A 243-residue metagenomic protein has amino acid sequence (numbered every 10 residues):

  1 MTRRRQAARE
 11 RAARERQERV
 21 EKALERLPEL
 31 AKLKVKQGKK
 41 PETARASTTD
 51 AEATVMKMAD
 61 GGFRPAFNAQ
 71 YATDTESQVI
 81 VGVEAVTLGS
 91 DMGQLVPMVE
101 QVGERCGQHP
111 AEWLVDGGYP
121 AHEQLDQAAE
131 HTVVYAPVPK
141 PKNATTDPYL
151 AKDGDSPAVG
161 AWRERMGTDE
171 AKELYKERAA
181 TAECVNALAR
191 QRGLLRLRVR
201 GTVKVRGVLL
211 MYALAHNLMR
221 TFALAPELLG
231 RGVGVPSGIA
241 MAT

Functional and structural regions predicted by a protein language model:
M1-T243: Anion-binding and metal-coordination hotspots
